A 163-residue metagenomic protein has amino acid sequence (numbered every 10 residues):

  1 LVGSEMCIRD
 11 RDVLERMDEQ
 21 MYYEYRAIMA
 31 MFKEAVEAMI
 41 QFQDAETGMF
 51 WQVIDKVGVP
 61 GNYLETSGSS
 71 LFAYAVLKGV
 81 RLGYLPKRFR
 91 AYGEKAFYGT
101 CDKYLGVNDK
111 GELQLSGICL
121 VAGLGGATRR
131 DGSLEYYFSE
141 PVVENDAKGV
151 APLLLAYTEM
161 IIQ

Functional and structural regions predicted by a protein language model:
L1-I8: Short, small-residue-biased leader/transition segments that mark boundaries at the very start of proteins
S4, E24-I28, Q43, Q52-S70 (+2 more regions): Solvent-exposed loop and edge beta-strand segments that line ligand/cofactor-binding and catalytic clefts
E5, M31-E34, L71, Y92 (+1 more regions): Charged catalytic carboxylate motif
I8-R16, Y74-R81, L155-I162: Short glycine/serine- and small hydrophobic-enriched flexible loop segments
V13-R26, G79-R88: Inter-helical turn/loop segments and adjacent helix faces that build the functional surface of alpha-helical bundle
I28-T47, Y92-K110: Long, well-ordered core segments of solenoidal/helical folds
Q41-Q52, G126-R130: Acidic-glycine-rich active-site phosphate/pyrophosphate-binding loop
L64, V80-Q163: CBM-like carbohydrate-recognition segments
